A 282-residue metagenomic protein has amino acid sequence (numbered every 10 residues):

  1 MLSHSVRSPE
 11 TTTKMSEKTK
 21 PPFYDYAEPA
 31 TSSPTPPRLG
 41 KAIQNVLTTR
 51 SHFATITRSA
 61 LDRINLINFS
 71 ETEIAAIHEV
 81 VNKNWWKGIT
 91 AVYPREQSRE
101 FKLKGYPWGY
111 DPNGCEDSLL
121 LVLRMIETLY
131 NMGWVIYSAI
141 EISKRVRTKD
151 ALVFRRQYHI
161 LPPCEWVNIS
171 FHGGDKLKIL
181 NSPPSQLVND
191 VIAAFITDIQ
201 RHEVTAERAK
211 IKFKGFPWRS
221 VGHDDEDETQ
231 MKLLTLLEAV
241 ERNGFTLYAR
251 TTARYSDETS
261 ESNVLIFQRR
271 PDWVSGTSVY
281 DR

Functional and structural regions predicted by a protein language model:
M1-N131, V135, I140-V188, I196-E207 (+3 more regions): Low-complexity, intrinsically disordered flanking regions
